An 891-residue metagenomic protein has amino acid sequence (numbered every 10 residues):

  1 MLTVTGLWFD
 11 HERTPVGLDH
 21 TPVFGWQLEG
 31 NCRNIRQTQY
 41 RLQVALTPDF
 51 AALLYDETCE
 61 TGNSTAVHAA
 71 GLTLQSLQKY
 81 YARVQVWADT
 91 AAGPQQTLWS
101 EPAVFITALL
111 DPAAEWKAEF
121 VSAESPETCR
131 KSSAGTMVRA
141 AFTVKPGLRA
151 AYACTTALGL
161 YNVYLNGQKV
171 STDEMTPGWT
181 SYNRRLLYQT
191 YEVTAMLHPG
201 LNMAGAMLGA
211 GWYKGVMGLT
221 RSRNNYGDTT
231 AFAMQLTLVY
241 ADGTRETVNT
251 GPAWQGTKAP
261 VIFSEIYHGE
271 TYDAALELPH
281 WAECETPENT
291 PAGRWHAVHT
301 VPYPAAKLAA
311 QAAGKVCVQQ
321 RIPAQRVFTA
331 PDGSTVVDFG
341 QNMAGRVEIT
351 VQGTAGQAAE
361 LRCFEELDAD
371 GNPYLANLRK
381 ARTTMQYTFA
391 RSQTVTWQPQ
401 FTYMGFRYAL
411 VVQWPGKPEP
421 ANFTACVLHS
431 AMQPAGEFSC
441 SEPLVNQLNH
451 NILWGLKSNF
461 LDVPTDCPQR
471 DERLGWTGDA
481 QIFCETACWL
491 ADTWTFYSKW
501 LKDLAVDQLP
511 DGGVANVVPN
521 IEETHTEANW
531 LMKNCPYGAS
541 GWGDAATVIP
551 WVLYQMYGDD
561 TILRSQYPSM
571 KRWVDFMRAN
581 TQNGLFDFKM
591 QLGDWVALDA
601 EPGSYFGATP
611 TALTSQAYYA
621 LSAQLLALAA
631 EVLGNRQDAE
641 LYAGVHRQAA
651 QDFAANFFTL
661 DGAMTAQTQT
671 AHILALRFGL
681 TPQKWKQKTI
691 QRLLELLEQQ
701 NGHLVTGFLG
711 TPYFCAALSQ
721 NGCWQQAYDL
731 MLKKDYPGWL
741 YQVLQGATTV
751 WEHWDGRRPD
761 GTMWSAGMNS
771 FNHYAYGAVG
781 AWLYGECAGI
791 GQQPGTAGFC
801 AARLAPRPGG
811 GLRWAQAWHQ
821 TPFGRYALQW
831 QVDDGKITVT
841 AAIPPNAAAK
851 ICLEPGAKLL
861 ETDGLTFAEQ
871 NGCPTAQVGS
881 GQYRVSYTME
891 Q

Functional and structural regions predicted by a protein language model:
M1-K79, R83-R470, G478-D479, T495-F496 (+5 more regions): Extracellular/oxidizing-compartment recognition motifs
I35, L98, G135, T156 (+24 more regions): Active-site-proximal structural scaffolding
I106-L110, D173, A617-N635: Conserved, charged catalytic cores of large soluble enzymes
A151-T155, L165, R346-E365, F401 (+6 more regions): Alpha-helical support elements that line or immediately flank enzyme active sites and cofactor-binding pockets
L160, A233, G251-A253, T257-K258 (+14 more regions): Active-site acid/base region of carbohydrate-active enzymes
Y161, V170-T172, P177, L504 (+7 more regions): Active/binding-pocket-proximal capping segment
A204, L208, Y272-D273, P279 (+10 more regions): C-terminal capping/lid segments that line or modulate ligand- or cofactor-binding pockets
N224, D228-Q235, E246-T286, A310-R321 (+1 more regions): Non-catalytic C-terminal accessory modules of carbohydrate-active enzymes
